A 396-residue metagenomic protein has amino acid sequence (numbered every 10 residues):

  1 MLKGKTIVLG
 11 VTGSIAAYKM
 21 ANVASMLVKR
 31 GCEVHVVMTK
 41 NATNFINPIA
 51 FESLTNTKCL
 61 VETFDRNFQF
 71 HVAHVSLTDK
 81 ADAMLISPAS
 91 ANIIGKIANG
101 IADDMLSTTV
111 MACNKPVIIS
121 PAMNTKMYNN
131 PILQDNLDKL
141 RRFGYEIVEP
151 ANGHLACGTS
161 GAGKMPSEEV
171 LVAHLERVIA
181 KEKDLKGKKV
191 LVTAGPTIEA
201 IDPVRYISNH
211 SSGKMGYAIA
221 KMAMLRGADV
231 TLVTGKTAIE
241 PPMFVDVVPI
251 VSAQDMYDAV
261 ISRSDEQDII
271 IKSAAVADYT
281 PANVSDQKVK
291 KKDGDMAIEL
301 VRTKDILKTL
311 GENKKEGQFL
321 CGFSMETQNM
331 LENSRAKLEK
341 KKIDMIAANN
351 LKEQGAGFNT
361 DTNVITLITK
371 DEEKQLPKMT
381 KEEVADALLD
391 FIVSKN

Functional and structural regions predicted by a protein language model:
M1-I118, N124-G213, Y217-N396: A cross-family phosphate/adenosyl-ligand binding-site feature
